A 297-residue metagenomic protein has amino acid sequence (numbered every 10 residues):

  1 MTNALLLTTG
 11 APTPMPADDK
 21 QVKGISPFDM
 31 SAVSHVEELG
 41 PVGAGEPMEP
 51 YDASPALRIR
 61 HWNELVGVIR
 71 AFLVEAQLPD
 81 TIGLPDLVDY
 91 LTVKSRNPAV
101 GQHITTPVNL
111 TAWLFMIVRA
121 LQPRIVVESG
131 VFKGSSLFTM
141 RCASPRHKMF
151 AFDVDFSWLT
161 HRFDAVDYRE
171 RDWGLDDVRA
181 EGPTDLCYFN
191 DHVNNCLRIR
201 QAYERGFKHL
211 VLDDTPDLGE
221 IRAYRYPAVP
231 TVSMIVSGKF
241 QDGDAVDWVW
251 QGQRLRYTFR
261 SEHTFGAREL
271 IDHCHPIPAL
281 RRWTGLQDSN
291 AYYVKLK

Functional and structural regions predicted by a protein language model:
M1-L186, V193-K297: A short alpha-helical cap/connector motif
